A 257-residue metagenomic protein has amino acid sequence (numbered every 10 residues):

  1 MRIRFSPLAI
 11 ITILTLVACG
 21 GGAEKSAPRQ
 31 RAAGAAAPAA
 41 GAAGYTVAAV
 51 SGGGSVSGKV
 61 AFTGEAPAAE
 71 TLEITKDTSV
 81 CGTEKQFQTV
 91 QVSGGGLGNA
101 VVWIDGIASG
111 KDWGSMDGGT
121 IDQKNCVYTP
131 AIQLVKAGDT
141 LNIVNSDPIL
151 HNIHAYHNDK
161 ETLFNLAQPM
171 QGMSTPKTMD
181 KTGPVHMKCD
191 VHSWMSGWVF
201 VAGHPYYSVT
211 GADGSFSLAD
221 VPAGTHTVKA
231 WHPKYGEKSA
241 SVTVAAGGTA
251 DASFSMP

Functional and structural regions predicted by a protein language model:
M1-V17: Sec-dependent bacterial lipoprotein signal peptides
C19-P257: Extracytoplasmic copper-binding redox domains, predominantly the cupredoxin/blue-copper superfamily
